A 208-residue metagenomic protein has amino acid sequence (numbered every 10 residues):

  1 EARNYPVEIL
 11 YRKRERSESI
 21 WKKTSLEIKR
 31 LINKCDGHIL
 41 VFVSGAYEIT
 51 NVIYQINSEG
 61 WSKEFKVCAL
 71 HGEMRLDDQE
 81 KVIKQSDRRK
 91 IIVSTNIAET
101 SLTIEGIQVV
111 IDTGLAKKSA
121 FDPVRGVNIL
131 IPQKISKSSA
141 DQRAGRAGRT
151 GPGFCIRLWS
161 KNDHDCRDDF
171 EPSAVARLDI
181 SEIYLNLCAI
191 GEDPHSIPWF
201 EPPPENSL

Functional and structural regions predicted by a protein language model:
E1-L208: P-loop NTPase motor module signature
